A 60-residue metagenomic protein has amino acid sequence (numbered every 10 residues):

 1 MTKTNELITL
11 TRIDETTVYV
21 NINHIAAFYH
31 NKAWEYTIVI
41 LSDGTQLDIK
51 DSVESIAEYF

Functional and structural regions predicted by a protein language model:
T2-Y19, N23-F60: Acidic, Ser/Thr- and proline-rich intrinsically disordered linker/docking segments of eukaryotic scaffolds
